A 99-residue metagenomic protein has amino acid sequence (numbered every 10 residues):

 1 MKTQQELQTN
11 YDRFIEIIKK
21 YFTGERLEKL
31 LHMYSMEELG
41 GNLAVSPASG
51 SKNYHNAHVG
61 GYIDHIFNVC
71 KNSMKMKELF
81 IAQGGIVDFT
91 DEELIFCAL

Functional and structural regions predicted by a protein language model:
M1-L99: Acidic/His-rich, divalent-metal-binding segments that scaffold phosphate/diphosphate chemistry
